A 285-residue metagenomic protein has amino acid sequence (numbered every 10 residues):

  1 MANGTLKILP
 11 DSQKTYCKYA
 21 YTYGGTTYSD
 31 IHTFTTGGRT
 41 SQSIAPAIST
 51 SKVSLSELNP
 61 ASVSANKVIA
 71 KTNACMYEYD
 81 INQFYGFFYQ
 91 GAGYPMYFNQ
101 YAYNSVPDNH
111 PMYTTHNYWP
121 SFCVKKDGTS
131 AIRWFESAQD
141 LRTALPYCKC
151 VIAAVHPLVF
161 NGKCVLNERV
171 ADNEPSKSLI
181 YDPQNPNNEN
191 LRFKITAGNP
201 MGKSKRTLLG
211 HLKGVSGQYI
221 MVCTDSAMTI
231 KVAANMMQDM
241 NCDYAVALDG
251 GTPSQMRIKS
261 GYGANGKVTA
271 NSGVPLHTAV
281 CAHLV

Functional and structural regions predicted by a protein language model:
M1-K126, S130-I132: Zymogen propeptides
T26, H116, I152, K203-K205 (+1 more regions): Residues that act as N-cap/strand-start positions at coil-to-secondary-structure junctions
S29-T33, S121, P157, L208 (+1 more regions): Conserved hydrophobic/aromatic beta-strand scaffold that supports enzyme active sites
A47-S51, F135-R142, C223-A227: Short, solvent-exposed aromatic-acidic interface loops
N59-P60, V155, A234: Short glycine-/small-residue-rich flexible loop motifs, especially phosphate/cofactor-binding loops
K71-A74, A245-D249: Active-site neighborhood of phospho(di)ester-bond hydrolases with catalytic His/Asp-centered motifs
I81-N109, F193-A247, P253-V285: Conserved, well-ordered active-site substructure
N82-E189: Active-site-adjacent helix-turn-beta-strand microarchitecture at beta-sheet edges that either contains or buttresses
